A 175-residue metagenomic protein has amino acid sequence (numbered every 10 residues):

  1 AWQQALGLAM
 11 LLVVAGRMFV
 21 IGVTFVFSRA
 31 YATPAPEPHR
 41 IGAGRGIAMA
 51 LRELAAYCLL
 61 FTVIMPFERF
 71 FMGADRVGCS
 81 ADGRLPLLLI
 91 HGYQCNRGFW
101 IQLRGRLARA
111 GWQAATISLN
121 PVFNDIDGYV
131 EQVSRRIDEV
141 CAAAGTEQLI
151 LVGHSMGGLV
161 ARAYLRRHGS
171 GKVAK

Functional and structural regions predicted by a protein language model:
A1-L87, G105: Flexible, membrane-associating and regulatory peripheral segments of lipid-active enzymes
L88-G98, R106-K175: Serine-dependent carboxylesterase/thioesterase catalytic core of lipase-like alpha/beta-hydrolase/SGNH enzymes
